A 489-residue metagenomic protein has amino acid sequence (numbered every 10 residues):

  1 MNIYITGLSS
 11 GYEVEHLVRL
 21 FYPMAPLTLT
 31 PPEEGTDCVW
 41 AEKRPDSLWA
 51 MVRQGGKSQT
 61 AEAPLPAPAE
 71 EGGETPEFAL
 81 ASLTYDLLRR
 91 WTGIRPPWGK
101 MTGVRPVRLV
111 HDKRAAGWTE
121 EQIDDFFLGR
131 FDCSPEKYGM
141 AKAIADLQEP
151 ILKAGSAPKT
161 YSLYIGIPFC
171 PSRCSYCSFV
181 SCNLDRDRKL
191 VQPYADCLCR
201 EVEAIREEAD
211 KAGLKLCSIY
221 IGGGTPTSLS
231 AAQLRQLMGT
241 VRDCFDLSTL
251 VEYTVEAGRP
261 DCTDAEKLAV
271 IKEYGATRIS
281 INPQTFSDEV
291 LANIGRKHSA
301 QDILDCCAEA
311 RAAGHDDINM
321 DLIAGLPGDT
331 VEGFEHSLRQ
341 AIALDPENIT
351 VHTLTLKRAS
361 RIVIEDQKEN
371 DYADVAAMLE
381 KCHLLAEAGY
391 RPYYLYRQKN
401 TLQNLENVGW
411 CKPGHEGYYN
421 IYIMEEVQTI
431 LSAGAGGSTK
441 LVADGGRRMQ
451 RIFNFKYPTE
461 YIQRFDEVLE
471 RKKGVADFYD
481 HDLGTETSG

Functional and structural regions predicted by a protein language model:
M1-R108, D112-A116, E120, L198 (+1 more regions): Radical SAM enzyme core and accessory elements
A50-V52, I165, I279-I281: Short beta-strand motif preference
L88-R95, A115-L163: N-terminal [4Fe-4S]-dependent radical SAM core
K159-A195: Canonical Radical SAM [4Fe-4S] cluster-binding loop centered on the CxxxCxxC motif and its immediate flanking residues
T160-S162, S218, E252, N348 (+2 more regions): Beta-sheet entry/capping signal
S181-E380: Conserved non-cysteine loop/helix-boundary elements of the Radical SAM core domain that shape
L214, I219-G223, T401-N407, E470-G489: Amphipathic, soluble alpha/beta structural segments
L304-D317, L326-T459: A structural motif corresponding to the C-terminal lobe/cap of the Radical SAM core domain
